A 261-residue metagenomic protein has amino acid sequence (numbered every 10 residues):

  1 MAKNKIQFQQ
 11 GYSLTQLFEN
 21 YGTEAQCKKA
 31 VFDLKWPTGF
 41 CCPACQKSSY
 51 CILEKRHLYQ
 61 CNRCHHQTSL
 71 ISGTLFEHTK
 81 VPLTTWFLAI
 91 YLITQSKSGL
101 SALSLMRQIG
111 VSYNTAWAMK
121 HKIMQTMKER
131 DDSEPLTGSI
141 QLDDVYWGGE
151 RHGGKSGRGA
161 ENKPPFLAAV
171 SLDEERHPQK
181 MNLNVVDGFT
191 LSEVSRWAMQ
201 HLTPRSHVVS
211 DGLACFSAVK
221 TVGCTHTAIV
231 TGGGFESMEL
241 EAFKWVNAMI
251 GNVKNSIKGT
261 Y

Functional and structural regions predicted by a protein language model:
M1-Y261: Residue-level recognition of single "structural anchor" positions that define or cap local secondary structure
